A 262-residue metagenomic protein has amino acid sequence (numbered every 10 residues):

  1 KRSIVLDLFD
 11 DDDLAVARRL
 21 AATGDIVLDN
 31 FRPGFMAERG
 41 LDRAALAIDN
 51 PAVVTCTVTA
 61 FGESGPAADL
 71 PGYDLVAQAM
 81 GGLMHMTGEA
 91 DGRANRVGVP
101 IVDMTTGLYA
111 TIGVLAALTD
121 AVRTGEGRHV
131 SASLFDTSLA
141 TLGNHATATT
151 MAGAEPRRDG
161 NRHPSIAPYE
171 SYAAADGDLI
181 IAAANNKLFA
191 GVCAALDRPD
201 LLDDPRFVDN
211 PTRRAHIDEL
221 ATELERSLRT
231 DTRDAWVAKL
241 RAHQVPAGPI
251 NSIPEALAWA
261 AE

Functional and structural regions predicted by a protein language model:
R2-I48: A structured beta-alpha segment of the ubiquitous adenosine-cofactor-binding alpha/beta core
I4, V130-A132, A247: Generic structural signal for residues in well-ordered beta-strands
L14, D29, R39, V114 (+3 more regions): Generic non-transmembrane alpha-helix signal with a bias for helix starts/N-cap capping motifs
T23, A37-L179, A183-A184, A190: Active-site-adjacent "lid/gating" segments in soluble enzymes
D29, T55-T57, P249-I250: General beta-strand structural signal in soluble alpha/beta enzymes
G40, T212, W259-A260: Short Asp/Glu-rich motifs
S165, I253-E262: Active-site-adjacent capping/gating segments
A167-H243, A247, P254: Aromatic-enriched alpha-helical interface/lid elements that frame and gate functional surfaces
